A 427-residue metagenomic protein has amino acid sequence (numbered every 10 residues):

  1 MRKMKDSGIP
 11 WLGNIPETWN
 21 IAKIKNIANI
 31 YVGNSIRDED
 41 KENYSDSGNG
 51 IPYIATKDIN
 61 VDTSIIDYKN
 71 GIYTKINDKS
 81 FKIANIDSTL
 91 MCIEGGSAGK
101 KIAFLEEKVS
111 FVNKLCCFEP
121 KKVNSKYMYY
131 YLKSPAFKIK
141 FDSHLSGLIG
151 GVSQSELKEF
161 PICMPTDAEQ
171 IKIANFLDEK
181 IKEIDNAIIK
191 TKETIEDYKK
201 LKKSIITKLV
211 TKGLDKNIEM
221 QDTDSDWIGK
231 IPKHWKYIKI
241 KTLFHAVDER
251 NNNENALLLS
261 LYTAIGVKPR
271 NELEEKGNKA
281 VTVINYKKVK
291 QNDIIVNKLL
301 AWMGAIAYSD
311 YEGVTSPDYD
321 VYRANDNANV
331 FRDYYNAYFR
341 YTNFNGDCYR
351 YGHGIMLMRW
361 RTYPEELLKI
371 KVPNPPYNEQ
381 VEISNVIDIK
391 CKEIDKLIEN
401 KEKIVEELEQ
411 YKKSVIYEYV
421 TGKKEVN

Functional and structural regions predicted by a protein language model:
M1-K3, L105, L148-V152, D215-E219 (+3 more regions): Short helix-capping and inter-helix turn/linker motifs at the boundaries of alpha-helical repeat units
M1-L12, T18, M164-I218, N374-N427: Amphipathic alpha-helical coiled-coil/heptad-repeat segments
K3-I36, V61, E159, C163 (+5 more regions): Non-catalytic DNA-recognition/assembly elements of restriction-modification systems
S7-G8, K25-N43, P52, T56-I86 (+3 more regions): Sequence-specific dsDNA recognition surfaces
G8, K114-C116, E156-F160, D224-D226 (+3 more regions): Short amphipathic alpha-helical segments
A55-T56, I72-K133, S153, K287 (+2 more regions): A short beta-sheet element
I59, L157, V210, L214 (+1 more regions): Hydrophobic pocket-lining residues within nucleotide cofactor-binding pockets
D78-K79, G147, E159, N278-I284 (+2 more regions): A structural connector/turn signal
